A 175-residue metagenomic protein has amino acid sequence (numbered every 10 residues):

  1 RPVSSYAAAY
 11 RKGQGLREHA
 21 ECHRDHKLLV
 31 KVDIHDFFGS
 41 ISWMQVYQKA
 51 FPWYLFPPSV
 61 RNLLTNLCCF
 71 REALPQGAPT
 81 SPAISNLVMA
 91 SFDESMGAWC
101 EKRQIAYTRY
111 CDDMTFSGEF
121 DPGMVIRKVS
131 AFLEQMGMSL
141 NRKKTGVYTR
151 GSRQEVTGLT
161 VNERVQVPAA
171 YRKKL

Functional and structural regions predicted by a protein language model:
R1-D36: Active-site-proximal segment of RNA-dependent polymerases
C22-C111, T115-G151, L159, A169-K173: Conserved polymerase palm-domain catalytic core
E155: Short acidic/His-enriched helical or mixed secondary-structure segments at domain edges of catalytic enzymes and some
T160-R164: Active-site proximal helix-loop segment of RNase H-like, two-metal nucleases, encompassing DDE(D)
